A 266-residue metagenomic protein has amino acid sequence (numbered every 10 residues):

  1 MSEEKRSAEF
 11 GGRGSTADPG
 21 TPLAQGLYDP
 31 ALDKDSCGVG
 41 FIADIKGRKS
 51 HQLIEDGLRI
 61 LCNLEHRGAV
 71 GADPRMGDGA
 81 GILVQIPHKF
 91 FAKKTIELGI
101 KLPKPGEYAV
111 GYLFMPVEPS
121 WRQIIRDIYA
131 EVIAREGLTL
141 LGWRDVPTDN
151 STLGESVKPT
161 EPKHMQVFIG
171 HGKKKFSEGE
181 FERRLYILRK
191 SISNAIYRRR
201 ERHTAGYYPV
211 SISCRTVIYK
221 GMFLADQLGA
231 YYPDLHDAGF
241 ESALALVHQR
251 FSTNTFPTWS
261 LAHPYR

Functional and structural regions predicted by a protein language model:
S2-R266: N-terminal segments that mediate ammonia production and transfer in glutamine-dependent amidotransferase systems
